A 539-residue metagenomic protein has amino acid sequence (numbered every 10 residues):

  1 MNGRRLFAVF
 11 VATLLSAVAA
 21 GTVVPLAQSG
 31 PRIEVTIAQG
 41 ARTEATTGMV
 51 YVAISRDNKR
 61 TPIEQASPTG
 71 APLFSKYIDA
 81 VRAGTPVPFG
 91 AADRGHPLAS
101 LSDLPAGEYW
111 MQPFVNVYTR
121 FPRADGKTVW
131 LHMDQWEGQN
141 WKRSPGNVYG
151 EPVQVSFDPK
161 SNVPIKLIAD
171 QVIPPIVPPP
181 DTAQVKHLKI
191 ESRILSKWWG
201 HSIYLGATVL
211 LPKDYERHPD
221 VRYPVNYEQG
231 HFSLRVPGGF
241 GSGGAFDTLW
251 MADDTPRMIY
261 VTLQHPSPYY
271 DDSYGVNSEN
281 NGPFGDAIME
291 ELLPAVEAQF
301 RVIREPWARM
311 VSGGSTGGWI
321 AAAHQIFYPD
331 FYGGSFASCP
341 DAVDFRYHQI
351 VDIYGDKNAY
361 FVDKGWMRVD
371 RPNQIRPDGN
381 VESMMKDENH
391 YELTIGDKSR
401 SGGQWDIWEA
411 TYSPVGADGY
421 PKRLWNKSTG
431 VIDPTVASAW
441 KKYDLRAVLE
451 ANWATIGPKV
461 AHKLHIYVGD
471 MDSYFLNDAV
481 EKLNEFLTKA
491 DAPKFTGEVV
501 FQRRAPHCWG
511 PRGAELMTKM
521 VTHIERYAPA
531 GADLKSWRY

Functional and structural regions predicted by a protein language model:
M1-R5: N-terminal secretory signal peptides that target proteins for export/translocation
A8-G21: Bacterial N-terminal signal peptides
V9-F10, A27, W319, F475: Residues at secondary-structure transition points
A19-S29: Boundary at the C-terminal end of the N-terminal hydrophobic targeting segment
Q28-N58, H187-I190: Mature N-terminal segment immediately following signal peptide/propeptide cleavage in secreted/periplasmic
G40, S55-R94, A99-Y539: Non-catalytic cap/lid and distal C-terminal segments of serine-dependent acyl enzymes
